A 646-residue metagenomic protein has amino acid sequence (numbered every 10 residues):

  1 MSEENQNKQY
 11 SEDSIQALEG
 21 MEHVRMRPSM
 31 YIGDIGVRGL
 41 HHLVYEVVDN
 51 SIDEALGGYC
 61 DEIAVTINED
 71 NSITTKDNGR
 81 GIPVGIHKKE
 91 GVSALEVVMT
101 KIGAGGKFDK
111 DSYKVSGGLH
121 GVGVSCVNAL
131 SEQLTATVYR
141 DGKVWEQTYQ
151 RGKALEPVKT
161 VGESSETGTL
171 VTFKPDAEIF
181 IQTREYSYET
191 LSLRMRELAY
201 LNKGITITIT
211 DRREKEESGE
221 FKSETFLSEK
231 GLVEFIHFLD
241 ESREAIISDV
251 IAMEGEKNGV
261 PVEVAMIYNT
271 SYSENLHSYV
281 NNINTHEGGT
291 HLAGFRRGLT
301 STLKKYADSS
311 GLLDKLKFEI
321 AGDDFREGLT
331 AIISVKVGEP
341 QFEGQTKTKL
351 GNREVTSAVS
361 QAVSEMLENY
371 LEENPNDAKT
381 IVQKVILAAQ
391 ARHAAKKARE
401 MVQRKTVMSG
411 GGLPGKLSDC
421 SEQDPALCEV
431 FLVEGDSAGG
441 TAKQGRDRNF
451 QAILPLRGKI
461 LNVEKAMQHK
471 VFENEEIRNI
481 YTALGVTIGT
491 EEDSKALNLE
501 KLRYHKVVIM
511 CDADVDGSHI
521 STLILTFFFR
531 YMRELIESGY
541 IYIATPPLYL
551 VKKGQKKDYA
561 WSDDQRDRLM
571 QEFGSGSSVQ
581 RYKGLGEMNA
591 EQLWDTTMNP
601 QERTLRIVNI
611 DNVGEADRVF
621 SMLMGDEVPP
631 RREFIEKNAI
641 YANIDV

Functional and structural regions predicted by a protein language model:
M1-S14, M21, L43-Y45, D53-A55 (+12 more regions): GHKL-family ATPase ATP-binding module
M26-Y45: Conserved short strand/loop->alpha-helix "switch" segment adjacent to the catalytic nucleotide/phosphoryl-transfer site
D53-E54, G81-I82, V515-D516: Residues immediately C-terminal
I82-A104: Short conserved segment of the HATPase_c
G85-E90, H291, G322, H469: Conserved, non-catalytic sequence blocks in retroelement Pol enzymes and Pol-derived host proteins
Q390-S409, D424-E429, G440, Q444-R446 (+2 more regions): C-terminal interaction appendages of subunits in large macromolecular complexes
